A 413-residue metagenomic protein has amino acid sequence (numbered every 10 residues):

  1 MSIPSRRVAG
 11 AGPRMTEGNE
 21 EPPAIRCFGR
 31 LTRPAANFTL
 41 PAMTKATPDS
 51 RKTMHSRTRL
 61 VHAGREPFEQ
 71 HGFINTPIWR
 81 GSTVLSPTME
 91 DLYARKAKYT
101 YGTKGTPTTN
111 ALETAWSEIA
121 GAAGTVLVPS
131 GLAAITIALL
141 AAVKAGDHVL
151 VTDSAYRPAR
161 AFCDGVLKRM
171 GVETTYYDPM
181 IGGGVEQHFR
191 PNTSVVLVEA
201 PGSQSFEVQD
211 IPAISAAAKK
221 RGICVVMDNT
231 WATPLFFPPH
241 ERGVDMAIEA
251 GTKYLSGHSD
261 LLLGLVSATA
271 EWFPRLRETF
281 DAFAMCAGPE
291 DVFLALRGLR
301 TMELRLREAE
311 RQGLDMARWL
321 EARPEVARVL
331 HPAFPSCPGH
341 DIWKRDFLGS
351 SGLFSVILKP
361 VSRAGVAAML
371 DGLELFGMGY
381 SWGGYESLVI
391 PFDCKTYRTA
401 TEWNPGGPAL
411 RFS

Functional and structural regions predicted by a protein language model:
S2-I3, R14-A24, G29, R33-P34 (+1 more regions): A cross-taxon signal for low-complexity, glycine/charged-rich
R26, N37-K45, D164-G165, E173-T175 (+1 more regions): PLP-dependent enzyme catalytic core of the Aspartate aminotransferase-like
T44-K52, H62, T125-E325, L330: Conserved PLP-enzyme active-site core in the AAT-like
T44-T106, T114, L410-S413: N-terminal "arm"/small-domain region of PLP-dependent enzymes with the aminotransferase-like
T83-T136, P158-V166: Conserved N-terminal alpha-helix of the aminotransferase class I/II PLP-enzyme fold
V84-E90, W272, C394-Y397: Active-site/binding-pocket entry motifs
A97, A123, L262, A295 (+2 more regions): Short amphipathic alpha-helical segments
V326-R411: Conserved C-terminal alpha-helix-loop-beta "cap" of PLP-dependent enzymes that closes/shapes the active-site mouth
